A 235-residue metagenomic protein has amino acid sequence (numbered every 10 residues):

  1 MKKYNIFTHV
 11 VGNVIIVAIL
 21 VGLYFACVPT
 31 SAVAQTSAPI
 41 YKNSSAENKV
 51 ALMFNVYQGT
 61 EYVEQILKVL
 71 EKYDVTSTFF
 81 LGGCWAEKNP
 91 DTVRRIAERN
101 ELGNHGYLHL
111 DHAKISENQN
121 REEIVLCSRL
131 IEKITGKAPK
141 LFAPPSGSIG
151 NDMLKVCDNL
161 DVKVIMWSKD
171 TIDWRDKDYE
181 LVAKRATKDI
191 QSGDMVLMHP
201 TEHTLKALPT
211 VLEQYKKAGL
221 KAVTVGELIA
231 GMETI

Functional and structural regions predicted by a protein language model:
M1-M53, E64-T78, Q191-I235: Terminal accessory/targeting
S31-A113, Q119-L126, L130, K137-P139 (+2 more regions): Active-site beta->alpha N-cap acidic-glycine motif
T60-E61, A86-E87, K114, N151 (+2 more regions): Loop/helix-junction capping segments adjacent to catalytic residues or to phosphate/diphosphate-binding pockets
Q65-K68, D91, R95, E122 (+5 more regions): Alpha-helical scaffolding segments of alpha/beta enzyme cores, especially the outer helices of TIM-barrel or partial
E117-E122, E180, L205: Non-membrane alpha-helical structural segments and their capping/turn regions in soluble enzymes
K133-I149, L154-C157, H203: Basic- and aromatic-lined ligand-binding clefts that recognize polyanionic substrates
S148, L154-D189, L220-M232: His/Asp/Glu-enriched short active-site or ligand-binding loop at hydrolase and phosphoryl-transfer sites
